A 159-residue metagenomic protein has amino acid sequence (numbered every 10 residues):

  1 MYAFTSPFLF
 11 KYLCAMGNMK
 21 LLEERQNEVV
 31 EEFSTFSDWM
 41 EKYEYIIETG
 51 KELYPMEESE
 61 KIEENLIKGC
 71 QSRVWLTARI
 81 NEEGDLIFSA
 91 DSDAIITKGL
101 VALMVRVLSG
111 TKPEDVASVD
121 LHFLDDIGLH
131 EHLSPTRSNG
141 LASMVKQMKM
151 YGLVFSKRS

Functional and structural regions predicted by a protein language model:
M1-M16: N-terminal amphipathic/basic-hydrophobic helices that include classical n-h-c signal peptides and signal-anchor
M19-R73, I80-E83, L124-R158: N-terminal intrinsically disordered, cationic/polar leader segments that include organellar targeting peptides
N27, K98-G99, S118: A generic alpha-helix surface/boundary motif
G84-S89, K98: Short small-residue beta-strand/loop micro-motif enriched in glycine and branched aliphatics
S92-D93: A short interface-forming secondary-structure element
L100-T111: Alpha-helical support elements that line or immediately flank enzyme active sites and cofactor-binding pockets
G110-I127: Glycine-rich phosphate/pyrophosphate-binding loops and their adjacent beta-strand/loop elements at enzyme active sites
